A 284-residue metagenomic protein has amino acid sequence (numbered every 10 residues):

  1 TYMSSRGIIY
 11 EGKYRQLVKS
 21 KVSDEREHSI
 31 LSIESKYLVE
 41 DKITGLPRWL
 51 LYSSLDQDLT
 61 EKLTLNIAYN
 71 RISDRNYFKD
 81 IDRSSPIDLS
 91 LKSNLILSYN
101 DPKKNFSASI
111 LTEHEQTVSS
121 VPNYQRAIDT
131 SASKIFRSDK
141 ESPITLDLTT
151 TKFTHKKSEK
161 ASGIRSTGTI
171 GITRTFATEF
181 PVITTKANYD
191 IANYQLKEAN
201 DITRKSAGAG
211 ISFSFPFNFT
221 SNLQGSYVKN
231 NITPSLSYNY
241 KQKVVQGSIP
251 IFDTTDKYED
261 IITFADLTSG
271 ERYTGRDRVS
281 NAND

Functional and structural regions predicted by a protein language model:
T1-D284: Outer-membrane beta-barrel proteins and related beta-barrel translocases across Gram-negative bacteria
